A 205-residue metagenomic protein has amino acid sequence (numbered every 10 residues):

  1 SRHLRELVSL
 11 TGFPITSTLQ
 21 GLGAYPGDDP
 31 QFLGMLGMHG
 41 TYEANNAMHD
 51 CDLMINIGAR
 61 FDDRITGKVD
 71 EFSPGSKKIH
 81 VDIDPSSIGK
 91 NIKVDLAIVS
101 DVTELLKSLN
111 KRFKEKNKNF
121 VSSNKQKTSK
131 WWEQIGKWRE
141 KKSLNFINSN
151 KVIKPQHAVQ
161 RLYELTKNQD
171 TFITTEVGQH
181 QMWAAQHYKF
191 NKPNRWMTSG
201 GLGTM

Functional and structural regions predicted by a protein language model:
S1, D62-G67, M182, M205: Short glycine/serine/threonine-rich phosphate/pyrophosphate-binding segments that cradle anionic phosphate groups
S1-E6, G67-V69, R161: A short acidic, amphipathic alpha-helical/loop segment
S1-T18, L53, D170-T171: Catalytic alpha/large subunits of respiratory electron-transfer oxidoreductases, centered on bis-MGD molybdoenzymes
R2-E6, T11, E43, V94 (+3 more regions): Conserved catalytic alpha/beta core of Sir2/sirtuin-type deacylases, generalized to analogous enzyme cores that bind
L4, Q134-M205: Active-site diphosphate/adenylate-binding microenvironment
L7-L10, P14, S108-R112, R161-L165 (+1 more regions): Generic, well-ordered alpha-helical scaffold segments in large soluble proteins
T16-T18, N56-I57, S100, I173-V177 (+1 more regions): General beta-strand structural signal in soluble alpha/beta enzymes
G21-K130: Glycine-rich, acidic loop regions that bind phosphate or pyrophosphate groups
